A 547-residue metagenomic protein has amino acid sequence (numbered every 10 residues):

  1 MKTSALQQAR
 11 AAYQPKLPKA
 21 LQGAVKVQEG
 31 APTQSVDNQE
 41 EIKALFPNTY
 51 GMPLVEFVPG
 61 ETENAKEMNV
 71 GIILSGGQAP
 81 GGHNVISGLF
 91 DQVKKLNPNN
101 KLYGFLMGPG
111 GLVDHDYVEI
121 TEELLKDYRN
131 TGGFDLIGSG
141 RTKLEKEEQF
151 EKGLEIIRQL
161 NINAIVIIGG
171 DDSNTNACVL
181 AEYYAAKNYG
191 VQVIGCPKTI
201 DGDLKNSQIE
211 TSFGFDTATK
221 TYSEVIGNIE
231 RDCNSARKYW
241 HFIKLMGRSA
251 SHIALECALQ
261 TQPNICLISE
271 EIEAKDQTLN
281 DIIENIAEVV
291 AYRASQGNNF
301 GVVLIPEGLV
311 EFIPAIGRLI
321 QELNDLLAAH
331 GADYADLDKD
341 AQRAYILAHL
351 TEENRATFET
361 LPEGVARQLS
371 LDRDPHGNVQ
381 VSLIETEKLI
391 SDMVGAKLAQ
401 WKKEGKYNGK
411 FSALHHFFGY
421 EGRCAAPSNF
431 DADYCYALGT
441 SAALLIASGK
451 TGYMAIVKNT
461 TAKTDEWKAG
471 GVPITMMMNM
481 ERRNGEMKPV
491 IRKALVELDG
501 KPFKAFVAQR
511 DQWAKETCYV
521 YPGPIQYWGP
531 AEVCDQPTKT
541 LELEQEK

Functional and structural regions predicted by a protein language model:
M1-G23, I316-L323, G331-K547: C-terminal non-catalytic interaction/assembly regions of soluble proteins
M1-P18, E63-V113: N-terminal phosphate-binding or glycine-rich loops at protein starts, especially the Walker A/P-loop of NTPases
A5, T142-K187: N-terminal glycine-rich phosphate/adenylate-binding segment common to multiple enzyme folds
G30-N64, L112-N163, I200, T211-D216 (+2 more regions): Glycine-rich oxoanion-binding loops at beta->alpha junctions
A65-I73, Y128-G140, K198-E210, S235-K238 (+1 more regions): Gly-rich Lys/Arg/Thr-decorated short loops/hinges at beta-loop-alpha junctions or inter-strand turns that position
N69-A79, D135-G140, N163-G169, W240-L245 (+3 more regions): Short glycine-rich or small-residue beta-strand-to-loop segments that form or flank ligand, phosphate, metal/Fe-S
A79-L89, L112-V113, E145-F150, D171-V179 (+4 more regions): Short glycine/serine/threonine-rich phosphate/pyrophosphate-binding segments that cradle anionic phosphate groups
N100, I167-G169, T175-Q192, S207 (+1 more regions): Accessory alpha-helical/coil subdomains and C-terminal extensions that flank or cap enzyme catalytic cores
